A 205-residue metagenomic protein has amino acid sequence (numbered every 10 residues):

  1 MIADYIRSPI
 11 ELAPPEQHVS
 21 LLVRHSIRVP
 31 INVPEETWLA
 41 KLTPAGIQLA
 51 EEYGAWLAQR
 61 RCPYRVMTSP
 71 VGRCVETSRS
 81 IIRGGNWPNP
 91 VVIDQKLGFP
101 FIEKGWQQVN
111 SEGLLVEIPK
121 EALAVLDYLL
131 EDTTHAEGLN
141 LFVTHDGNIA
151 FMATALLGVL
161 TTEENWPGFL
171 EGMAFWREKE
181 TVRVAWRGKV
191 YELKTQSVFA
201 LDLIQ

Functional and structural regions predicted by a protein language model:
M1-Q95, V109-L115, L160-W186: Active-site-proximal alpha-helix that buttresses catalytic centers in soluble enzyme cores
H25, H145, E192: Histidine-centered active-site/metal-ligand motif
R28-V33, F101-E103, F151: Short acidic/His/Gly/Ser-rich catalytic and metal-binding motifs that mark active-site loops of diverse hydrolases
E35-E36, W106, S197-L201: Surface-exposed beta-strand edges and their flanking turn/coil or helix-capping segments
D94-G105: Long, charge-dense
W106-D132: Acidic, glycine-rich loop-and-strand cores that form catalytic or ligand-binding grooves in diverse globular domains
A124-A185: Active-site-adjacent alpha-helix immediately C-terminal to a catalytic or transition-state-stabilizing loop
G188-Q205: Acidic, His/Gly-rich catalytic cores of divalent-metal-dependent hydrolytic chemistry
